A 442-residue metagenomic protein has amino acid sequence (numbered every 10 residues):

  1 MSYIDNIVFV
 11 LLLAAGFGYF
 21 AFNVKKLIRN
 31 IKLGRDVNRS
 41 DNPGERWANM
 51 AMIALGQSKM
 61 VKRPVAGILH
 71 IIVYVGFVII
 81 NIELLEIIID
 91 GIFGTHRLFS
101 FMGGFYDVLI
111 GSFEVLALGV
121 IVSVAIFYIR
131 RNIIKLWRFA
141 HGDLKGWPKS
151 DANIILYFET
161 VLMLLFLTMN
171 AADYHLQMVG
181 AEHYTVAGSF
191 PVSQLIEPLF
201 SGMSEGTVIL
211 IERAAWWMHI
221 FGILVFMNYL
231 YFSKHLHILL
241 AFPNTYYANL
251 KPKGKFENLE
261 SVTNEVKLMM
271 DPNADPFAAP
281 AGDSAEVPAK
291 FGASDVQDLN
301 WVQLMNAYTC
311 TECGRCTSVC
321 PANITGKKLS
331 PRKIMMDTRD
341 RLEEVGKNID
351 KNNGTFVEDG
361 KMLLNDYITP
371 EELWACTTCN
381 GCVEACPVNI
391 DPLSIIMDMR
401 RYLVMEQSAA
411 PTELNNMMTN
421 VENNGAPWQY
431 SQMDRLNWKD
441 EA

Functional and structural regions predicted by a protein language model:
M1-F277: Membrane-embedded alpha-helical bundles of multi-pass integral membrane proteins
S2, G18-K25, N42-P43, F99 (+8 more regions): Membrane-targeting and insertion segments and their boundary/processing signals
D5, D36, D41, D90 (+16 more regions): Acidic-enriched, low-complexity/disordered segments with a strong bias for Aspartate over Glutamate
V8, N23-V24, P64-G67, I71-Y74 (+10 more regions): Peripheral terminal and linker regions in Fe-S/redox and tRNA-modifying enzymes
L12, R39, A48-N49, Q57 (+14 more regions): Short, flexible coil/linker segments at or flanking structured domains
D275-A307, T317, N323-Y430: Ferredoxin-type iron-sulfur electron-transfer modules in oxidoreductases and energy-metabolism complexes
T311: Segments forming glycine/polar-rich beta-alpha architectures that bind adenosine-containing cofactors
G314: Conserved phosphate-binding elements of NTP-dependent enzyme cores
